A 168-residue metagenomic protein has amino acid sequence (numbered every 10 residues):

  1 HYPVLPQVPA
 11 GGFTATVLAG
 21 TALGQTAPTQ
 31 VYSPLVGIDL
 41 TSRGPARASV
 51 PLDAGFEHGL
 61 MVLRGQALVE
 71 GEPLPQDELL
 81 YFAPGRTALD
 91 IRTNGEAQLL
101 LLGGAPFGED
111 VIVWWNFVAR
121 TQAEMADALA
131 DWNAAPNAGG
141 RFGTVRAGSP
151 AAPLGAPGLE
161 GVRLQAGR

Functional and structural regions predicted by a protein language model:
H1-R168: Jelly-roll (double-stranded beta-helix
